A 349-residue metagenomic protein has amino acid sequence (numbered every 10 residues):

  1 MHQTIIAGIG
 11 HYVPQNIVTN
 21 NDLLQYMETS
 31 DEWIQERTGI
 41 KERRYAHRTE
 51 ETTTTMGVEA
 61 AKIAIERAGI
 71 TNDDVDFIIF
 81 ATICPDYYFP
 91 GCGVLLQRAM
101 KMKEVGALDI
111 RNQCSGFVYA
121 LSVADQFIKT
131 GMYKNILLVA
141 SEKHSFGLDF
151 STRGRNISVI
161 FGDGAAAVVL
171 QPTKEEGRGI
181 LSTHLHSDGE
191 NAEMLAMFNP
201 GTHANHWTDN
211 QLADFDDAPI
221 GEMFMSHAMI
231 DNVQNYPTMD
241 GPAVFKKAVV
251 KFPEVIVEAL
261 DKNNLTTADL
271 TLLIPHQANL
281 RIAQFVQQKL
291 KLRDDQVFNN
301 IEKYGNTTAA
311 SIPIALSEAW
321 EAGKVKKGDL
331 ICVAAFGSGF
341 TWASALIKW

Functional and structural regions predicted by a protein language model:
M1-R48, G154-K246, V250, E254 (+1 more regions): Condensing-enzyme catalytic core mediating Claisen C-C bond formation in acyl metabolism
I6-G8, I34, A64, V75-I78 (+8 more regions): Buried hydrophobic positions in well-ordered alpha/beta secondary-structure cores of metabolic enzymes
A7-G10, A81, R111, I136-E142 (+4 more regions): Short beta-strand segments
M27-E36, Y87-K101, L138-G147, P219-M229 (+1 more regions): Acidic-glycine-rich active-site phosphate/pyrophosphate-binding loop
I40-R44, D74-I79, R98-R111, G147-R153 (+1 more regions): Glycine/charged-rich beta-loop-alpha catalytic/anionic-binding loops adjacent to active sites
T54, V58-A61, I65, C84-P85 (+7 more regions): Claisen-condensing/thiolase-fold acyl-transfer catalytic domains that form or cleave C-C bonds in fatty acid
D73-A81, T267-H276: Short glycine-rich phosphate-binding loop at a beta-alpha junction
K129-A165: Flexible, glycine-rich active-site loops centered on histidine and acidic residues that chelate a metal or position
